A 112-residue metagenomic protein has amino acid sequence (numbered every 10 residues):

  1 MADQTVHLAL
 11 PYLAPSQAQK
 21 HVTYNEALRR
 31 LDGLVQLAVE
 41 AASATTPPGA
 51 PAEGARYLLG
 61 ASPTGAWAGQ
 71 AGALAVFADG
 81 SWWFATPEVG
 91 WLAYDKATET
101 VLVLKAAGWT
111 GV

Functional and structural regions predicted by a protein language model:
M1-P63, A75, D79, P87-V112: Extracellular "spike/adhesin" assembly and maturation modules and analogous cytosolic coiled-coil scaffolds
G65-A66, W82: Short loop/beta submotifs within extracellular cysteine-rich repeat domains
W67-A71: Short glycine/proline-enriched turns and hinge-like loops at secondary-structure junctions
